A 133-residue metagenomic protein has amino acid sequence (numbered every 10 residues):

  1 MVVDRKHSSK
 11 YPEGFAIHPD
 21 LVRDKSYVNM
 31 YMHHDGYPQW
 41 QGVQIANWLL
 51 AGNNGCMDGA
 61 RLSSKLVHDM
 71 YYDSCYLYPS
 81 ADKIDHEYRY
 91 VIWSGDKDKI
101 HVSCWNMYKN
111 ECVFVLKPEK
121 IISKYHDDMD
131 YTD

Functional and structural regions predicted by a protein language model:
M1-D35: Short, extreme N-terminal segment that most often corresponds to the first beta-strand
K6, F15, Y37, C75 (+1 more regions): Intrinsically disordered, low-complexity regions of eukaryotic proteins
S9, G42-Q44, Y90: Intrinsically disordered, low-complexity segments enriched in glycine/proline and serine/threonine
L21, P38, Y78-A81: Alpha-helical interaction segments
D24-Y31, G36, H86-Y90, V102-C104: Generic ordered-secondary-structure signal
Y27-A51: Adenosine ribonucleotide-centric catalytic and binding domains
A46-D133: Low-complexity intrinsically disordered segments
